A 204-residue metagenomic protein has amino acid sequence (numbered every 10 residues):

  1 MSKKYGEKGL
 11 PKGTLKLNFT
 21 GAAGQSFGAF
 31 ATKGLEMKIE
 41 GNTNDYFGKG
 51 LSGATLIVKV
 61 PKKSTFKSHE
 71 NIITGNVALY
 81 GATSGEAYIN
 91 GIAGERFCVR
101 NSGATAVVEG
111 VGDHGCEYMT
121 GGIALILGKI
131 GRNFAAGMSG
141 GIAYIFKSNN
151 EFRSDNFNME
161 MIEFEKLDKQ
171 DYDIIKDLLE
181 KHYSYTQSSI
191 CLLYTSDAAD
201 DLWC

Functional and structural regions predicted by a protein language model:
S2-K8, Q25-A31, T43-L51, N76-L79 (+3 more regions): Short, T/G/N/S-enriched strand-turn elements that build extracellular solenoid repeat scaffolds
T14-K16, G34-E36, G53-T55, S84-E86 (+4 more regions): Detector for repetitive beta-architecture
T20, F30, K38-N42, G50 (+6 more regions): Feature marks extracellular polysaccharide-active and adherence modules
A54-A78: Acidic/polar low-complexity surface segments
K147-L167: Terminal amphipathic helices with adjacent charged low-complexity linkers/tails
K166-D171, I175-L193: N-terminal leader/propeptide and maturation segments of large enzyme subunits in energy/redox metabolism and hydrolases
Y194-A199: Conserved small/polar residues in nucleotide/adenosyl-binding loops
